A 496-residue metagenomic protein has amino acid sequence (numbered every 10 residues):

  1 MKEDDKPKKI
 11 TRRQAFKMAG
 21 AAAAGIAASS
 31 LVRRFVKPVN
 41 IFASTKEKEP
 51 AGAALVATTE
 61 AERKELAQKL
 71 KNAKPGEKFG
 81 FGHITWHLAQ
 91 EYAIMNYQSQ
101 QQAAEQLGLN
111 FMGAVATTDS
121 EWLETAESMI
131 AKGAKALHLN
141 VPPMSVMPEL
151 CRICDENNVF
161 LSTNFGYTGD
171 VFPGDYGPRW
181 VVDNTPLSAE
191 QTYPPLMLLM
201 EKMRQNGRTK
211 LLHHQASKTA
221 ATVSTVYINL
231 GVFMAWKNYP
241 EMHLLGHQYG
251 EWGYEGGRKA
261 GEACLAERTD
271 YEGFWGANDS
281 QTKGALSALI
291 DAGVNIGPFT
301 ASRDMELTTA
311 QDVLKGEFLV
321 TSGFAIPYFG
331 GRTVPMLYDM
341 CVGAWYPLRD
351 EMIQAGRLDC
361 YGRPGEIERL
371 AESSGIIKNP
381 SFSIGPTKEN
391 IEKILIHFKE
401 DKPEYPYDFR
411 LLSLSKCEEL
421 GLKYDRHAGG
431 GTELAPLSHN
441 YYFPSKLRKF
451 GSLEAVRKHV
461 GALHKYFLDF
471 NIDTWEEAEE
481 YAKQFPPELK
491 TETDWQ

Functional and structural regions predicted by a protein language model:
M1-Q14, A24, A28-S29, F35-F42: N-terminal secretory signal peptides
S44-K78, A216, R332, M336-Q496: Hinge/cleft segment of the Venus flytrap/periplasmic-binding protein
P50-K71, K78-S99, M112-E124, K132 (+3 more regions): Extracytoplasmic "Venus flytrap"
Y92-Q106, Q191-P195, V223-M242, G256 (+3 more regions): Short, solvent-exposed amphipathic alpha-helices that sit in or adjacent to ligand/effector-binding or catalytic
E105-A116, L212-H213, N238-Y254: Short beta-strand elements in bilobed, periplasmic/extracellular small-molecule ligand-binding domains
L123, L137-E156, G231-V232, G246-D312 (+1 more regions): Hydrophobic alpha-helical
M147-E190, E306-D312: Flexible loop/hinge segments that line or gate small-molecule binding clefts
V181-L211, G257-R258, M305-T309, A325-A344: Hydrophobic alpha-helical segments within soluble ligand-binding/sensing domains
